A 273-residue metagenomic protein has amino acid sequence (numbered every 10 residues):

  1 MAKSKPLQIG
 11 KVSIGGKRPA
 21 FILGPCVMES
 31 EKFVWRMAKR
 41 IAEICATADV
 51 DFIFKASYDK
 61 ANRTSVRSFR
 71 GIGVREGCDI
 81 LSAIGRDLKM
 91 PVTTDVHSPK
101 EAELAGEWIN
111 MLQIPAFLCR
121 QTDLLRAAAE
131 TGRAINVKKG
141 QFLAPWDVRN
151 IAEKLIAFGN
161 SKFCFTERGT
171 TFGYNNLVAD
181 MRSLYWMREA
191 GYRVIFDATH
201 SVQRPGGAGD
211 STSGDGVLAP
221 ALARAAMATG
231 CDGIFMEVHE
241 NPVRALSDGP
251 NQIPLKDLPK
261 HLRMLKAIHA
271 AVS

Functional and structural regions predicted by a protein language model:
M1-F21, D79, A270-S273: N-terminal amphipathic alpha-helix/helix-capping segment at the start of soluble metabolic enzymes
G10-M28, S57-R67, R193-A208: N-terminal small/glycine-rich loop or linker at the start of catalytic domains across soluble metabolic enzymes
R18-I22, D51-K55, P91-T93, N110-M111 (+4 more regions): Structural preference for beta-strand elements that scaffold enzyme active sites
I22-V34, F52-V74, H239-G249: Glycine-rich, proline-tolerant flexible connector loops at the mouths of alpha/beta enzymes
K39-A48, R67-T93, A128-A134, L184-V194 (+2 more regions): Alpha-helix-loop-beta-strand connector modules within alpha/beta enzyme cores
F54, A208-S273: C-terminal alpha-helical cap/extension of soluble enzyme domains
G71-G73, D87-E101, N110-D123, A134-P145 (+1 more regions): Catalytic beta/alpha-barrel core
G132-V238: Catalytic alpha/beta core domains of metabolic enzymes, predominantly
